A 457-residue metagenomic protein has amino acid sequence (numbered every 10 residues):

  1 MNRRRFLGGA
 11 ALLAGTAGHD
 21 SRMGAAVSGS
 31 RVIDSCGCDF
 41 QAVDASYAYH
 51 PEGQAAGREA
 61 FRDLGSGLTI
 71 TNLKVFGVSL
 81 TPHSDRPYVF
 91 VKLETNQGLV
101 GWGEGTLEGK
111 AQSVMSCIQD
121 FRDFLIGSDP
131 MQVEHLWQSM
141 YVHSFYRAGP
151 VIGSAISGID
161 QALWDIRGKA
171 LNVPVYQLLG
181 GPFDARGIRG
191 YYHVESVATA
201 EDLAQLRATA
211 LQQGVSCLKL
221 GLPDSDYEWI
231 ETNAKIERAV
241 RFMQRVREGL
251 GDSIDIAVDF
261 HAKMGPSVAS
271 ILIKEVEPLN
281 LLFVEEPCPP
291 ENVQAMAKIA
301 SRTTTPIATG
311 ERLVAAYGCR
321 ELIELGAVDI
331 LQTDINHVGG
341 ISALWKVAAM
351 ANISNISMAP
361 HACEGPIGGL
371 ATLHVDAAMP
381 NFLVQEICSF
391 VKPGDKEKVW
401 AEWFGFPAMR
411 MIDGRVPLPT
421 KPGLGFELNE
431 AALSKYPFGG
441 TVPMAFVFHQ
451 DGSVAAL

Functional and structural regions predicted by a protein language model:
R4-V32: N-terminal export signals
C36, D44-Y49, A55-A56, A60 (+4 more regions): Flexible C-terminal active-site loop/helix
R58-E59, G67, N96-L171, A456-L457: Metal- or metallocofactor-binding catalytic centers and their adjacent structured scaffolds across diverse enzyme
V89-T95, A408: Short beta-strand elements
G98, F121, I159, N172 (+6 more regions): Conserved, mostly hydrophobic/aromatic
F121, S128, H135, K274 (+2 more regions): Shared catalytic-loop signature of beta/alpha-barrel
D160-V197: Glycine-rich, aromatic-flanked loop segments that form ligand/cofactor-binding clefts across common enzyme folds
G187-T303: Metal-dependent enolase-superfamily TIM-barrel catalytic cores that perform enediolate-based chemistry
